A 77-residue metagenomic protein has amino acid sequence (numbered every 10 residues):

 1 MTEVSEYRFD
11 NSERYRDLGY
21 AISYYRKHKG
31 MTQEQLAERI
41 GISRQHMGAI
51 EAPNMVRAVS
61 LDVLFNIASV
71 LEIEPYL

Functional and structural regions predicted by a protein language model:
T2-H28: A short, Lys/Arg-rich alpha-helix, primarily the initiator
G19, G30, A58-L61: Residue at a beta-strand N-cap/secondary-structure junction
I22, L36-A37, M47-I50: Conserved hydrophobic/aromatic packing and binding residues within compact polymer-binding modules
S23, E34, F65: Residues within the helices of the helix-turn-helix
K27, E38, S69: Alpha-helical residues within the helix-turn-helix
G41-A58: Recognition helix of helix-turn-helix/homeodomain-like DNA-binding domains that insert into the DNA major groove
N54-S69: Short, basic-rich loop-to-helix N-cap that marks the start of a DNA-contacting helix
E72-L77: Short C-terminal boundary/hinge segments that cap the last helix of small helical domains
